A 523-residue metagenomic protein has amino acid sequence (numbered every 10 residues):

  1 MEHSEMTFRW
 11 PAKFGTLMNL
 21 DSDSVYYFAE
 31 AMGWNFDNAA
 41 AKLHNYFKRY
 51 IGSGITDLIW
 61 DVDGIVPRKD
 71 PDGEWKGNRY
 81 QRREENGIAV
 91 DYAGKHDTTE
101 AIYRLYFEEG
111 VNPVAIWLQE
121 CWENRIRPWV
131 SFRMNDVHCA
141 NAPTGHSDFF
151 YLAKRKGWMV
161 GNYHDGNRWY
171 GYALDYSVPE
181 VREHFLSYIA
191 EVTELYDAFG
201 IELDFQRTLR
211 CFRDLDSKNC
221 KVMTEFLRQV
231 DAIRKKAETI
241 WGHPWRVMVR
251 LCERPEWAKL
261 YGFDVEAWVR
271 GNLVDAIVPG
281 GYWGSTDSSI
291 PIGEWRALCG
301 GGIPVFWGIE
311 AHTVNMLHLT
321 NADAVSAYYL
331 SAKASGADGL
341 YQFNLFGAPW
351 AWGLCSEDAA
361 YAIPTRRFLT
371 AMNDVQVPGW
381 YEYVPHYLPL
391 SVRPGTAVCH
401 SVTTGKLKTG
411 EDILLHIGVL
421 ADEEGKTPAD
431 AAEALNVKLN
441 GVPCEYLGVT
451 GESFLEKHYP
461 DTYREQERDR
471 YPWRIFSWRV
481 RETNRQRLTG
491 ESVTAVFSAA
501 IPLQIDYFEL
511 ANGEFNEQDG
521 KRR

Functional and structural regions predicted by a protein language model:
F8-A39, G87-W122, W129-E191, L195 (+1 more regions): Active-site-adjacent "subsite" loops/lids of carbohydrate-active enzymes
M18-Y27, P244-E253, W295-D323: Active-site clefts of carbohydrate-active enzymes
F36-A41, D63-R68, F107, C252-Y261 (+4 more regions): Acidic-and-aromatic substrate-binding clefts and catalytic sites of carbohydrate-active enzymes
A40-G73, L195-G200, L273-I277, A334-G339: Catalytic domains of carbohydrate-active enzymes, especially glycoside hydrolases
I55-E108, R210-R213, P279, S289 (+1 more regions): Aromatic-lined carbohydrate-binding/catalytic grooves of carbohydrate-active enzymes
E180-I303: Active-site neighborhood of glycoside hydrolase catalytic domains
S335-T409: Aromatic- and carboxylate-lined catalytic core of secreted/periplasmic carbohydrate-active enzymes
D422-G520: Beta-strand-rich ligand-recognition modules
